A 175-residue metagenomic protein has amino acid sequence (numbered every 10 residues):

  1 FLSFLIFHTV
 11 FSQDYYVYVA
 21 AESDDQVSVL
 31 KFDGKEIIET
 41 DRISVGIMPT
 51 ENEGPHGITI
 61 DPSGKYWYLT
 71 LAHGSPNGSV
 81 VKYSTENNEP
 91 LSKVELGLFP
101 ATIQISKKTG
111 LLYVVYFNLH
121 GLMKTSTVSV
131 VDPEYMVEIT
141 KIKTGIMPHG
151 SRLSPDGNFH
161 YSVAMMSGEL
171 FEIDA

Functional and structural regions predicted by a protein language model:
F1-H8: Bacterial N-terminal signal peptides
H8, S12-A175: Predominantly soluble domains enriched in secretory-pathway, periplasmic, or organellar proteins
